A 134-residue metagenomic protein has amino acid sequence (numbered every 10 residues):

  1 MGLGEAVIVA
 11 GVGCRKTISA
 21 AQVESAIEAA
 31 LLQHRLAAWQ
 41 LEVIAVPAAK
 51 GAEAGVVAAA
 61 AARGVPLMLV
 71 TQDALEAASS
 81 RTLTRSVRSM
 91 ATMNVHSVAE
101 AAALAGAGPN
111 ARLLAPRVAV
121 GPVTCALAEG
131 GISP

Functional and structural regions predicted by a protein language model:
M1-A48, A128-G130, P134: Conserved mixed alpha/beta catalytic, RNA-binding, or beta-rich assembly cores of soluble enzyme, regulatory
L3-G4, E100-P134: C-terminal edge-of-domain segments
V7-A10, E42-V43, L67-M68, A111-L114 (+1 more regions): Structural motif
E24, E28, V57, A99-A105: Predominant activation on well-ordered alpha-helical scaffold segments within soluble catalytic domains
A30-H34, P47, R63-P66, L104 (+1 more regions): Change "in soluble alpha/beta enzymes" to "in soluble alpha/beta proteins
A37, P47-V98: Long, charge-dense
